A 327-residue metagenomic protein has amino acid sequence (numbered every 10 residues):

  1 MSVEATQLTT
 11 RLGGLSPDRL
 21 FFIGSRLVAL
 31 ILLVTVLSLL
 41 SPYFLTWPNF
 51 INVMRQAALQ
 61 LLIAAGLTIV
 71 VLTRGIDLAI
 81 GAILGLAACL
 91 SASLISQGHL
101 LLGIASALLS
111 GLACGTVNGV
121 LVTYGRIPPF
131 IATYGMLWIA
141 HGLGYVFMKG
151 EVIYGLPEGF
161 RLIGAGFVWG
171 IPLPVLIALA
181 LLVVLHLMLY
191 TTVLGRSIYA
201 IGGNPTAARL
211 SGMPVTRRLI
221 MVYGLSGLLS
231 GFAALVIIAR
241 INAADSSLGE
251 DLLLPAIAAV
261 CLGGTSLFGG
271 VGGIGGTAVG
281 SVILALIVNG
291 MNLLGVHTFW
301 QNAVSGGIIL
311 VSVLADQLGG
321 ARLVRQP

Functional and structural regions predicted by a protein language model:
M1-T35, L39, V183, L210-R217 (+1 more regions): Cytosolic-side transmembrane-helix boundaries in multi-pass membrane proteins
I23-V28, V53, L61, A82-L86 (+7 more regions): Hydrophobic alpha-helical transmembrane segments
R26-S38, L67, A140-G142, I177-L187 (+4 more regions): Hydrophobic core segments of alpha-helical transmembrane domains in multi-pass membrane transport and ion-translocation
A29-T46, T73, G144-V152, L187-V193 (+1 more regions): Structural signal for alpha-helical transmembrane segments and their membrane-water exit/capping regions in multi-pass
V34-Q97, V120-R126, G264-I274, G307 (+1 more regions): Single transmembrane alpha-helix segments in multi-pass membrane proteins
Q97-L101, A105-A107, A113-N118, V122 (+1 more regions): Helix-loop-helix "hairpin" substructures at the membrane interface of multi-pass membrane proteins
G125, P129-T192, R218-M221, R240-G249 (+2 more regions): Transmembrane helix-bundle core of multi-pass membrane transporters and related energy-transducing complexes
S230, R240-G306: Transmembrane alpha-helical segments in multi-pass inner-membrane proteins
